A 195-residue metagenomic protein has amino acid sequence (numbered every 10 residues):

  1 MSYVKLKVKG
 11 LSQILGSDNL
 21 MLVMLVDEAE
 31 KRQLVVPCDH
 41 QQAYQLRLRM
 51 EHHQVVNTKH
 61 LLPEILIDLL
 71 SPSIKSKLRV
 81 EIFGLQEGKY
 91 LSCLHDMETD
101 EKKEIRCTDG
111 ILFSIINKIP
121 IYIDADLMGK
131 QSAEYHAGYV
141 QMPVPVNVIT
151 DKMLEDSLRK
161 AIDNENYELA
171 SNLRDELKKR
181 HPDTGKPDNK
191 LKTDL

Functional and structural regions predicted by a protein language model:
S2-G138, M142-D151, S157-I162, K178: Divalent-cation
N164-N166: Short helix-adjacent coil turns
N172-L195: Short, charge-rich amphipathic alpha-helical segments embedded in non-transmembrane helical bundles/solenoids
